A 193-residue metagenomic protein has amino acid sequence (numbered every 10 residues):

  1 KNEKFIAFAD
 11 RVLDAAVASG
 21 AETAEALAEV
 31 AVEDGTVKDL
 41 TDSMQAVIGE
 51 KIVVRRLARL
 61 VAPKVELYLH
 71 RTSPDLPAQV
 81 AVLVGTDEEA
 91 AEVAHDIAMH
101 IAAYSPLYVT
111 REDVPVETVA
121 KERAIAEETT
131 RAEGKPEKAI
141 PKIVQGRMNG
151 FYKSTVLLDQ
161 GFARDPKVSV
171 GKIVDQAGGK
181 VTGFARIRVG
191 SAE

Functional and structural regions predicted by a protein language model:
K1-E193: N-terminal assembly/interaction segments in proteins that build large macromolecular machines
